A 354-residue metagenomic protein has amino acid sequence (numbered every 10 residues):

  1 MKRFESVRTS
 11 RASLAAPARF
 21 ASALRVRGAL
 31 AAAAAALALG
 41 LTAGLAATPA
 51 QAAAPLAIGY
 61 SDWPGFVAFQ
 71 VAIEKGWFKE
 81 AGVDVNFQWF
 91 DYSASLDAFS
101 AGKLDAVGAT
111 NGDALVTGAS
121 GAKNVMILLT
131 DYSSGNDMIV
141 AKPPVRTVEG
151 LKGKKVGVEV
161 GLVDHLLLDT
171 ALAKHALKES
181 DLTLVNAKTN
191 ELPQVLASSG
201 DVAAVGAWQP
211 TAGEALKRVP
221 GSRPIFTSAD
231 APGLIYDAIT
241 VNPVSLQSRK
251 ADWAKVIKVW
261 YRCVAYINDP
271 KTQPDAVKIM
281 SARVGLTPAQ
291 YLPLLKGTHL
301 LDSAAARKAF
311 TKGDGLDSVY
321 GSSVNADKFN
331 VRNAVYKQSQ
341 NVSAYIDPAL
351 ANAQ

Functional and structural regions predicted by a protein language model:
M1-R25: N-terminal secretory signal peptides that target proteins for export/translocation
A21-A23, A29-G44: Bacterial N-terminal signal peptides
L45-A52: Sec/Tat signal peptide C-region and signal peptidase I cleavage site
A52-P193, S199-Q209, I225-F226, G233: Short, glycine-/small- and polar/acidic-enriched structural segments that line small-molecule recognition paths
A81, M126-I127, A276-V277, K308 (+1 more regions): Short, hydrophobic secondary-structure boundary micro-motifs
G112-D113, N190-Q194, S198-V284: Pocket-lining segment of extracytoplasmic ligand-binding domains
Q247-V335: Secondary-structure end/capping motifs
A326-K328, R332-Q354: Hinge/cleft segment of the Venus flytrap/periplasmic-binding protein
